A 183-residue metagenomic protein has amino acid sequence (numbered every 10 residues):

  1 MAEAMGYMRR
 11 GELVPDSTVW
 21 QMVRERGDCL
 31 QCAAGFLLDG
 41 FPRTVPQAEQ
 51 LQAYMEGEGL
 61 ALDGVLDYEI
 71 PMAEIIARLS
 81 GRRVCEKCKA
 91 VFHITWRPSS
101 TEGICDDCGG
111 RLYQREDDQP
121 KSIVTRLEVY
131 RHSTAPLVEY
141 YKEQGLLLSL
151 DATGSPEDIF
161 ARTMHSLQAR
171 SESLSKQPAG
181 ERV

Functional and structural regions predicted by a protein language model:
M1-L60, P71-E74, S80, V84-A90 (+1 more regions): ATP-dependent small-molecule kinase phosphotransfer cores that center on conserved nucleotide phosphate-binding segments
D16, G40, Y68, R126 (+1 more regions): Glycine- and other small-residue-rich loops at beta-strand/loop junctions that grip anionic moieties
D63-D67: Conserved beta-strand/loop subsegment of P-loop NTPase cores
M72, F92, G154-P156: Residue-level detector of flexible, active-site-proximal loop/helix-junction positions within diverse enzyme catalytic
A77-V124: Cys/His-rich short segments
R111-V183: NTP-dependent small-molecule kinase module
